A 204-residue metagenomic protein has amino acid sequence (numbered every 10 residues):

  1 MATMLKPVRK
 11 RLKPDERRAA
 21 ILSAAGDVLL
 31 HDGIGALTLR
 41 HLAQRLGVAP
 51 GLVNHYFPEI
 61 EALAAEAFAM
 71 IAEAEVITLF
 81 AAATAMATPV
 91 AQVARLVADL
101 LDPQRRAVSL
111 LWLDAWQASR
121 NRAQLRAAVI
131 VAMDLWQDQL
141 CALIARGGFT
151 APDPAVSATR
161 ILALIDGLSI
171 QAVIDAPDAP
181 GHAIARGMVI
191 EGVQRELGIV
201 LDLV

Functional and structural regions predicted by a protein language model:
M1-E16, L201-V204: N-terminal intrinsically disordered/low-complexity leader segments
A20, A24-A62, E66: Helix-turn-helix
A20, A24-D32, T78, A82 (+3 more regions): Solvent-exposed, amphipathic alpha-helical segments
P58-A62, T84-A87, R120, Q124 (+2 more regions): Residues in soluble alpha-helical coiled-coils and helical-bundle/repeat scaffolds
E66, I77-S109, R146, S157-I161: Hydrophobic alpha-helical connector segments
A69-A74: Short, basic, alpha-helical segments at the C-terminal edge of helix-turn-helix-like DNA-binding modules
Q92, P103-I130: Amphipathic alpha-helical segments used for helix-helix packing
R126-I130, R146-V204: Hydrophobic/aromatic-rich alpha-helical bundle segments in the mid-to-C-terminal region
